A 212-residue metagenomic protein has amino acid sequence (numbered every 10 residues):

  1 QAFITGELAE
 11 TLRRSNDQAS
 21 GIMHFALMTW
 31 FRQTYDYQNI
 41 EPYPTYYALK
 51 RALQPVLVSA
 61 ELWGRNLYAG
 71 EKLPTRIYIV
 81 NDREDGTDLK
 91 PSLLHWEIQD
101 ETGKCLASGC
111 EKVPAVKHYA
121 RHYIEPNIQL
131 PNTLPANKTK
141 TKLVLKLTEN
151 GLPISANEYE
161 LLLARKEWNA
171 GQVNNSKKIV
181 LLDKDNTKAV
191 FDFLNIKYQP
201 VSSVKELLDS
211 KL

Functional and structural regions predicted by a protein language model:
Q1-K90, H95-E97, E101-S108: Substrate-binding clefts and catalytic carboxylate motifs of secreted carbohydrate-active enzymes
A26, V113, D183: Residues that line or immediately flank small-molecule/substrate-binding pockets and catalytic motifs
W30, D85, N169, T187 (+1 more regions): Surface-exposed, flexible loop/turn segments at secondary-structure boundaries
K72-A115, R121-P131, N137-E149, D192: Beta-strand-rich binding/interaction modules
V113-A115, L152-N174: Short beta-strand elements
V173-L212: Helical hinge/lid and interdomain linker segments adjacent to catalytic or ligand-binding clefts that mediate domain
